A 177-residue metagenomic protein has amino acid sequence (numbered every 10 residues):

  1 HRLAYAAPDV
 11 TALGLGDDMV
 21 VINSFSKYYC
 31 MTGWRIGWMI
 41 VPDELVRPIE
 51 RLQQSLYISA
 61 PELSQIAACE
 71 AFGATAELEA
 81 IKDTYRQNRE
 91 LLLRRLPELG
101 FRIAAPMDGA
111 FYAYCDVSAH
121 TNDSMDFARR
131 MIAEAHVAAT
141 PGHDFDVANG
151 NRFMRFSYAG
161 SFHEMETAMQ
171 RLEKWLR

Functional and structural regions predicted by a protein language model:
H1-M31, E44: Active-site pre-lysine segment of PLP-dependent enzymes
M19, F101, V137: Short, conserved active-site loop motifs that form the nucleotide-linked donor/cofactor pocket
M19-W34, R47-P61, F145, A159: Active-site PLP-lysine loop of aminotransferase-like
C30, D43-P48, E77, H120-T121: Short helix-loop capping/hinge motifs at secondary-structure junctions, enriched in acidic/polar residues
I49-L56, A71-R94: Structural signature of PLP-dependent enzymes
C69, Y85-L96, A104-V117: Conserved glycine-rich beta-strand-loop-beta hairpin in the small C-terminal domain of fold type I
R130-A139, F145-R177: PLP-dependent enzyme catalytic core of the Aspartate aminotransferase-like
